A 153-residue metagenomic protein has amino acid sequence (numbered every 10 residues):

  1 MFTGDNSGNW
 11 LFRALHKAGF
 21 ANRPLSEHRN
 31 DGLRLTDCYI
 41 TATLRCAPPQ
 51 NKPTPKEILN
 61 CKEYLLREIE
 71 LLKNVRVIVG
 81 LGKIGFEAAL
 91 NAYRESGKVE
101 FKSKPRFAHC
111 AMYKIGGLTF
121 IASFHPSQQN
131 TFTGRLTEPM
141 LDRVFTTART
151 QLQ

Functional and structural regions predicted by a protein language model:
M1-F107, A111-Q153: A polyanion-binding, active-site-adjacent surface
